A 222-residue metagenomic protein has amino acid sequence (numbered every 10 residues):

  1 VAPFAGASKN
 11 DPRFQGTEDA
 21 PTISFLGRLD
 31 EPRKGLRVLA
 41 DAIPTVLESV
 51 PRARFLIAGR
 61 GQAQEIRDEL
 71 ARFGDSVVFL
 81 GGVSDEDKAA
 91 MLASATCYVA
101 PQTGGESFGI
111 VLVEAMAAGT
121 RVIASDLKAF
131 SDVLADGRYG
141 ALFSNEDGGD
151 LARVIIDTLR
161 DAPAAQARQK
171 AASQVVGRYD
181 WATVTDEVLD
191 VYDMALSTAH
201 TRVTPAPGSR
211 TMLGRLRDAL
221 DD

Functional and structural regions predicted by a protein language model:
G6-S8, R13-K34, A40-I43, L56: Conserved donor-binding/catalytic core segment of Leloir-type glycosyltransferases
L26, R54-R67, G81: Glycosyltransferase donor-sugar binding loop
I66-D87: Nucleotide-activated donor-binding/catalytic signature segment of Leloir-type glycosyltransferases, i.e., the conserved
G82-V83, A90-A95, I110: Short alpha-helical donor nucleotide-sugar binding micro-motif in glycosyltransferases
C97, R121-A124: Short hydrophobic beta-strand element within catalytic cores of glycosyltransferases and related nucleotide-activated
A100-G104: Short Ser/Thr-rich beta->loop micro-motif in glycosyltransferases that lines and helps position the nucleotide-sugar
D136-G137, A141-G148, D157-P163: Conserved acidic donor-binding segment of nucleotide-sugar-dependent glycosyltransferases
P163-D193, H200-T201, P205-G214: A charged, aromatic-enriched C-terminal amphipathic alpha-helix characteristic of glycosyltransferases across folds
